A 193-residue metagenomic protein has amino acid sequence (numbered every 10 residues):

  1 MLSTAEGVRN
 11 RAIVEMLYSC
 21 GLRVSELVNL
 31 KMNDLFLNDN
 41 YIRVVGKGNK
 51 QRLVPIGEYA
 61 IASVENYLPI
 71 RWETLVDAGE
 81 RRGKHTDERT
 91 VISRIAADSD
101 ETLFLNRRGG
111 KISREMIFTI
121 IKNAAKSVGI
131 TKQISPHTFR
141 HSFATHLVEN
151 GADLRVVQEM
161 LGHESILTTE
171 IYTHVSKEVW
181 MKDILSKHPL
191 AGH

Functional and structural regions predicted by a protein language model:
M1-H193: Conserved catalytic core of the tyrosine transesterase superfamily
